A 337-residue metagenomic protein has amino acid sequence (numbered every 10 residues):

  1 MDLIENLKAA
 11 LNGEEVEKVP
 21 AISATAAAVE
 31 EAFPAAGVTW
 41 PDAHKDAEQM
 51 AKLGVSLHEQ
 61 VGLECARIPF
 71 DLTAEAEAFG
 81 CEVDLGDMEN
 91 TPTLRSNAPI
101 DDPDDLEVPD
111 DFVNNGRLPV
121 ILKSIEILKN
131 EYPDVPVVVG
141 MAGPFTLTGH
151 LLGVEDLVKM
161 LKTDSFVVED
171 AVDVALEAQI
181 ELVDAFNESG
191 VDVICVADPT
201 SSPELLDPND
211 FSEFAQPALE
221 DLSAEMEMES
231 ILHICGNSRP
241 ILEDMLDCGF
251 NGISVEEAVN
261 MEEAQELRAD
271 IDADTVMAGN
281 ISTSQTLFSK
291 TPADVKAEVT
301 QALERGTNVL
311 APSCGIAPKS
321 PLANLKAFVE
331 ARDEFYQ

Functional and structural regions predicted by a protein language model:
M1-E31, E64, T91, F112-Q337: Active-site loop segments of alpha/beta catalytic cores
P34-A35, L57-E59, L63-L72, E77: Active-site loop/lid in soluble adenylation, ligation, and acyl-transfer enzymes
P34-P41, F79-G86, P103-P109, L152-S165: Surface-exposed, active-site-proximal loop segments in enzymatic domains
A35-G62: Active-site-flanking structural segment that lines cofactor/substrate pockets
W40-M50, D104-L118, L122, E126: Basic, amphipathic N-terminal segments that precede the first structured/catalytic domain
H44-K45, F70, I234-C235: Active-site nucleophile and cofactor-binding loops and adjacent substrate-binding regions of central metabolic enzymes
P69-D111, D134: A contiguous, low-structure linker/loop signature
